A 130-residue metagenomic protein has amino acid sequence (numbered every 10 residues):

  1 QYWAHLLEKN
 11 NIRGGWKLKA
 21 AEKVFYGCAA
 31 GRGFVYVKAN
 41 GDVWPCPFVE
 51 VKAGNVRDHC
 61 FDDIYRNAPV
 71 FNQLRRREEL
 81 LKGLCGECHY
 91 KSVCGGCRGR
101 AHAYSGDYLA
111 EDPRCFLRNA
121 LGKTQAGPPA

Functional and structural regions predicted by a protein language model:
Q1-K19, D42-G95: C-terminal accessory region of radical SAM enzymes
C28-R32: Short, small/polar residue-rich loop motifs at catalytic or cofactor-binding pockets
V37-K38: Short, acidic, Ser/Thr-enriched surface-loop or helix-capping motifs
L80-A126: Cysteine-cluster motifs in flexible loop/terminal segments that predominantly coordinate metals
